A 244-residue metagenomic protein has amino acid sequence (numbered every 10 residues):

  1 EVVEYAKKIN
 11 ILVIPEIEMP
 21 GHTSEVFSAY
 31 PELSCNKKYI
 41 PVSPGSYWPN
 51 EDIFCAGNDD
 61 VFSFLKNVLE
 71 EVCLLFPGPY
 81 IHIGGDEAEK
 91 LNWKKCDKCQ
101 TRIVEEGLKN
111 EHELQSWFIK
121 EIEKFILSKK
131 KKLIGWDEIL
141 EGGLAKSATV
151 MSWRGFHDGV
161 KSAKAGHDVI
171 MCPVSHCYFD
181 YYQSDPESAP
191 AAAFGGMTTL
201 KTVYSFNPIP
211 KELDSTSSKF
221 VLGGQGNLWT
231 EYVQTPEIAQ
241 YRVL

Functional and structural regions predicted by a protein language model:
E1-K131: Substrate-binding cleft of carbohydrate-active enzyme catalytic domains
N58-Y80, E87, T101-L244: Substrate-binding groove of N-acetylhexosamine-processing glycoside hydrolases
